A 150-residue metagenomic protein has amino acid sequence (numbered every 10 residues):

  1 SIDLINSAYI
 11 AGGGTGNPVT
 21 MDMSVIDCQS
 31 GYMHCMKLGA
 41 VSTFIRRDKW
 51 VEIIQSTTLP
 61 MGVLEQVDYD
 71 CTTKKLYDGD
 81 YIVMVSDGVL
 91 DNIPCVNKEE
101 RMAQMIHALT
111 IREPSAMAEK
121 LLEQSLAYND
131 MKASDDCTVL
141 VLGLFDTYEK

Functional and structural regions predicted by a protein language model:
S1-D48, L122-L142: Catalytic core of PPM/PP2C metal-dependent serine/threonine phosphatase domains
G16-P18, G62-V67: Short gly/ser/thr-rich secondary-structure transition/capping motifs
M23, C35, V51, T58-P60 (+1 more regions): Generic secondary-structure boundary/loop-capping signal
G31, I54, V67-Y69: Preference for short coil/turn "hinge" residues that link or interrupt alpha-helices
G39-S42, T57-M61: A short, sequence-level motif marking secondary-structure junctions
T43, E149-K150: Short, surface-exposed beta-strand/loop "edge" segments at domain boundaries and coil↔beta transitions
E52-T58, E65, L76, D80-N129 (+1 more regions): Active-site-proximal, acidic helix/loop segment immediately C-terminal to a metal-coordinating Asp/Glu
